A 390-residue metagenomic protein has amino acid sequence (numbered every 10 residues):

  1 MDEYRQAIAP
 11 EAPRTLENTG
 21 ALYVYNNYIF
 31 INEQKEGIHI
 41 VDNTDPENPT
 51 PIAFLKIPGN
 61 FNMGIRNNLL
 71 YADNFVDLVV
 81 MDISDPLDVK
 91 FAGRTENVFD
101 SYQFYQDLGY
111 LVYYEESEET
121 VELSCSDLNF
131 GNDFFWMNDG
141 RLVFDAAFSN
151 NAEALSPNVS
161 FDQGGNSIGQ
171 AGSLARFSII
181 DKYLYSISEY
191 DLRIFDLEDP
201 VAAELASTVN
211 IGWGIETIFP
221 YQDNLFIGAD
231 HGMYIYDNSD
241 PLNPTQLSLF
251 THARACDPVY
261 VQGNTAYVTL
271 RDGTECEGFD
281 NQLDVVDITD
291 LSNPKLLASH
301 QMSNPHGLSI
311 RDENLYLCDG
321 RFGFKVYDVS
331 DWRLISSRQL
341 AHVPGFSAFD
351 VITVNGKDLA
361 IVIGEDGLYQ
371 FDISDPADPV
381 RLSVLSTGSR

Functional and structural regions predicted by a protein language model:
M1-R390: Feature marking well-ordered beta-strand scaffolds used for ligand recognition
